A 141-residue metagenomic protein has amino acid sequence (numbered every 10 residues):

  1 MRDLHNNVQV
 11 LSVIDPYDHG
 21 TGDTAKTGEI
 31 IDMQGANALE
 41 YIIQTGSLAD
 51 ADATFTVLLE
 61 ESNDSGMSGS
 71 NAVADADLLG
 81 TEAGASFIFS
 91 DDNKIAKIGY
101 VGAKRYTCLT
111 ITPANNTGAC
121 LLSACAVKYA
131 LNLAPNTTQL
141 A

Functional and structural regions predicted by a protein language model:
M1-A141: Surface-exposed, low-hydrophobicity beta-strand/loop segments enriched in small/polar/acidic residues
